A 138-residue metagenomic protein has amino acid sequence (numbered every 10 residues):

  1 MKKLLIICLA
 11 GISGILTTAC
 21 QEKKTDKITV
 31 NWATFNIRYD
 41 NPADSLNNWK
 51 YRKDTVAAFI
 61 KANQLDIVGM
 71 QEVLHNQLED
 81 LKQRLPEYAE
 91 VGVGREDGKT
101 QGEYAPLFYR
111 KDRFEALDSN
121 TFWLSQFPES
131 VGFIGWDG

Functional and structural regions predicted by a protein language model:
M1-I28: Bacterial Sec-dependent N-terminal signal peptides
L9, K61, Q83-P86: A generic structural signal for secondary-structure junctions that act as hinges or helix/strand caps at the edges
I28-A33, A89: Short structural boundary motif marking the start of a folded domain
N31-N36, L107: Soluble periplasmic/extracytoplasmic beta-strand elements of cell-envelope proteins
T34-D54, F122-G138: Acidic/histidine-rich helix-loop elements that form or flank divalent-metal/phosphate-binding sites at the catalytic
V56-I60, Q64-V68: Proline-aspartate-enriched helix->loop->beta-strand connector
I67-G138: Structured beta-strand-rich core segments of catalytic domains in phosphoester-bond hydrolases
